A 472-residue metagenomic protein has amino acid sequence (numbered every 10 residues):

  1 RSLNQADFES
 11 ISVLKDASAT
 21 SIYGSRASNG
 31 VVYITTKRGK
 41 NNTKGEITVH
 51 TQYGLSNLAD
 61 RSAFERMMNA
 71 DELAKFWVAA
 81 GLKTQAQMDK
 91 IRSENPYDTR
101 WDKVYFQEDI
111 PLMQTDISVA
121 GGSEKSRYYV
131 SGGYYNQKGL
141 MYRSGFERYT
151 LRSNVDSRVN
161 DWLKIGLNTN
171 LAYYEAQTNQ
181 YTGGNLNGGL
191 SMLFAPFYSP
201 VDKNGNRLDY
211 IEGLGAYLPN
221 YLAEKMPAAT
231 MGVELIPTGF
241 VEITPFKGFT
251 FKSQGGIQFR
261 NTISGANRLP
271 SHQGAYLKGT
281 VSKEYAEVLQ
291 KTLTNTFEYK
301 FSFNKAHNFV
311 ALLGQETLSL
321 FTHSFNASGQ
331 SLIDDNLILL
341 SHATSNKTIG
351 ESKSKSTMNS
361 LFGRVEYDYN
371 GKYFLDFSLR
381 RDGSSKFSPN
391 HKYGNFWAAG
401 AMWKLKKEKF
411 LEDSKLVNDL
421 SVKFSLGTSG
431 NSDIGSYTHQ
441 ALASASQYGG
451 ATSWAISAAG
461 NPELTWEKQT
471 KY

Functional and structural regions predicted by a protein language model:
R1-K15: Short acidic/polar hinge/loop motifs at secondary-structure boundaries that mediate gating or recognition
S21, A27-T51, T115-I117: N-terminal periplasmic accessory domains that precede and gate Gram-negative outer-membrane beta-barrel machines
A27, K40, G121-K125, Y134 (+1 more regions): A generic beta-sheet turn/junction motif
T36, I117-G121, L151-S157, P237-I243 (+5 more regions): Residues on the lipid-exposed face of transmembrane beta-strands in outer-membrane beta-barrel proteins
N41-W101, G139-F146, T150-E234, K252-N359 (+2 more regions): Surface-exposed loop/interface segments of Gram-negative outer-membrane beta-barrel transport/assembly proteins
T51, G132-K138, L375-S384, F424 (+1 more regions): Transmembrane beta-strand segments that form the barrel wall of outer-membrane beta-barrel proteins
Q107-D109, V119-S123: Outer-membrane beta-barrel initiation region
